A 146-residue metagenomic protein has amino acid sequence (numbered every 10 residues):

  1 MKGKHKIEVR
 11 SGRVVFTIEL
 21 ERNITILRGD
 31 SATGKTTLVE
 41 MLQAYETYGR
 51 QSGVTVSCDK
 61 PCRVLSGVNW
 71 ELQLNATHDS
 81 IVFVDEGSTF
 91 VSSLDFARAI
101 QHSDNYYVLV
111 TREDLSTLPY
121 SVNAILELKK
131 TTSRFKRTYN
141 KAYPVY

Functional and structural regions predicted by a protein language model:
M1-F16, T138-A142: N-terminal pre-Walker A segment at the start of P-loop NTPase domains
L27: Hydrophobic anchor at the beta1->P-loop junction of P-loop NTPases
T33-K35: Conserved glycine(s) of the Walker
L38-E40: Post-Walker A alpha-helix
A44-T55: Post-Walker A helix-loop "phosphate-sensing" segment adjacent to the P-loop in P-loop NTPases
W70-L94: Conserved P-loop NTPase "ATPase switch" module shared by AAA+ and STAND
I100-K129: Sensor-1/coupling segment of RecA-like P-loop NTPase cores
N123-Y146: RecA-like P-loop NTPase motor core
